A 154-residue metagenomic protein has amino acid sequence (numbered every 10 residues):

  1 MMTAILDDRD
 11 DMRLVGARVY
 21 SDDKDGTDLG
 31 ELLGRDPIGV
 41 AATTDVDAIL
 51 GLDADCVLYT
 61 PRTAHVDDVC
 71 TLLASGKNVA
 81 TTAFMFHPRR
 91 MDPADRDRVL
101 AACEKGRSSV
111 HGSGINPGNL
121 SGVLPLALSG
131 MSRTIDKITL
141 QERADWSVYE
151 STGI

Functional and structural regions predicted by a protein language model:
M1, H111-I154: Conserved anion/nucleotide-ligand pocket segment
M1-L33: N-terminal Rossmann-like dinucleotide-binding module
L14, V79-A80, S109-V110: Hydrophobic beta-strand scaffold residues
Y20, F84-H87, I115-N116, R143: Short, ordered loop/turn segments at secondary-structure junctions
V40-D45: Short acidic-hydrophobic, aromatic-tinged amphipathic segments that line or gate anion-handling sites
V46-C56, T63-F84: Rossmann-fold NAD(P) dinucleotide-binding segment
A74-S75, A83-S109: Rossmann-fold NAD(P)-binding glycine/threonine-rich loop
